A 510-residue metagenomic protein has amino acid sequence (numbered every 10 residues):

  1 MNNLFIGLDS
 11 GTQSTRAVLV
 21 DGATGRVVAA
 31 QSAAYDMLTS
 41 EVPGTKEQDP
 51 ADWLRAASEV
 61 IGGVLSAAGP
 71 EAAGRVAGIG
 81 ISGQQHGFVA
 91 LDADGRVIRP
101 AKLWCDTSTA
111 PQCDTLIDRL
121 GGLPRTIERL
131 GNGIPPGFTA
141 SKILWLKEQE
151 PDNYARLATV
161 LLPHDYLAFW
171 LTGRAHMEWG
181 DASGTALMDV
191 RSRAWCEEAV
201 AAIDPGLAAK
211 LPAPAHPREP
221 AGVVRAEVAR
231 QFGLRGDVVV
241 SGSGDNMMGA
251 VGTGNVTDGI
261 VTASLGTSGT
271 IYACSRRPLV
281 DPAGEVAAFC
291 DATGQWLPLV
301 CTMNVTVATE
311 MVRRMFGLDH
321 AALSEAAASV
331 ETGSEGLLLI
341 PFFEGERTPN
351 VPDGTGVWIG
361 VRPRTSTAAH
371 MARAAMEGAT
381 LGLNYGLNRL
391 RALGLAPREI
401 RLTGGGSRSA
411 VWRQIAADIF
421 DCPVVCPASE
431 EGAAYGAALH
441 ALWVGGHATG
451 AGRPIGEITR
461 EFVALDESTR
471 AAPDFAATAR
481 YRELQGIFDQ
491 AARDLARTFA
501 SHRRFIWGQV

Functional and structural regions predicted by a protein language model:
M1-R99, R156, A229-V238, T365 (+2 more regions): N-terminal glycine/serine-rich phosphate-binding loop of ATP-dependent small-molecule kinases, especially carbohydrate
I6-G7, A110, I117-L130, G137-F138 (+5 more regions): Active-site core segments that coordinate phosphate-bearing ligands/cofactors across diverse enzyme families
G25, D49, I79, D106 (+3 more regions): Residue-level signal for inorganic ion chemistry
R26, A33-A34, W104, V286 (+2 more regions): A generic structural motif
G62, S66-W104, G133-T139, A168-D189 (+1 more regions): Short beta-strand-loop/turn "lid" adjacent to the catalytic site in phosphate-handling enzymes
A93-V97, T115, R125: Hydrophobic or amphipathic alpha-helical targeting/insertion segments
D204-H216: A conserved helix-loop-beta module that forms one wall/lid of the active-site cleft in ATP-utilizing catalytic domains
